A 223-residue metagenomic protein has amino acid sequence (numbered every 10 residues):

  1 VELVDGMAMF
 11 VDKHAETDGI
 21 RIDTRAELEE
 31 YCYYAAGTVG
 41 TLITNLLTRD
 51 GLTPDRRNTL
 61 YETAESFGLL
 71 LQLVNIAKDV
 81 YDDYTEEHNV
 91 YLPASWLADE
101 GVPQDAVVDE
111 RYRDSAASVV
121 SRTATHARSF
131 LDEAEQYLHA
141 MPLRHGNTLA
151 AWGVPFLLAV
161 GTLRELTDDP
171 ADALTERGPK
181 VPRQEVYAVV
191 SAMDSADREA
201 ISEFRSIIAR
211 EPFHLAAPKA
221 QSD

Functional and structural regions predicted by a protein language model:
V1-G68, D83-D223: Catalytic cores of Mg2+-dependent Asp-rich isoprenoid enzymes
L73-Y84: Acidic (Asp/Glu-rich) catalytic motifs at the cytosolic membrane interface
